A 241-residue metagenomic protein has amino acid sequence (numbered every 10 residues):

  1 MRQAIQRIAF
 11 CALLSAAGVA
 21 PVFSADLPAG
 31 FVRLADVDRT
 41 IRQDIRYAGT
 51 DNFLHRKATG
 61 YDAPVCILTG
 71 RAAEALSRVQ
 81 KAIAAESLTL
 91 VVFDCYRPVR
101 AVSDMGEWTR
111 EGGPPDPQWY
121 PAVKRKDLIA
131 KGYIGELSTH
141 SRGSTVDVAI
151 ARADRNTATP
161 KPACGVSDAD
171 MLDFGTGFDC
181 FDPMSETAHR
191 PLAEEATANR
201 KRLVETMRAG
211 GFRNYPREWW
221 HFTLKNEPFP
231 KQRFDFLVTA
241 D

Functional and structural regions predicted by a protein language model:
M1-A4: N-terminal secretory signal peptides that target proteins for export/translocation
I8-A20: Bacterial N-terminal signal peptides
V22-C95, V99-R217, E227-D241: Extracytoplasmic cell-surface/polysaccharide-interacting catalytic and binding patches
F222: Conserved metal-phosphate-binding beta-hairpin within the catalytic cores of diverse ATP-dependent phosphoryl-transfer
